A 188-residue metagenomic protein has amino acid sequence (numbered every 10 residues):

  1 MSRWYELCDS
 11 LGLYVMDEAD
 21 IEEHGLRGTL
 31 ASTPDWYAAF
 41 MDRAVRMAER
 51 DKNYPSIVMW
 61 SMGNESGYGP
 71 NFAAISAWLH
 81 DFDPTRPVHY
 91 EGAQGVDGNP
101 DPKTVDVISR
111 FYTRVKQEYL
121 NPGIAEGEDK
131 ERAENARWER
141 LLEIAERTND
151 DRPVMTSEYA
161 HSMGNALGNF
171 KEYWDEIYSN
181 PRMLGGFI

Functional and structural regions predicted by a protein language model:
M1-I188: Substrate-binding/catalytic cleft of secreted carbohydrate-active enzymes, primarily glycoside hydrolases
